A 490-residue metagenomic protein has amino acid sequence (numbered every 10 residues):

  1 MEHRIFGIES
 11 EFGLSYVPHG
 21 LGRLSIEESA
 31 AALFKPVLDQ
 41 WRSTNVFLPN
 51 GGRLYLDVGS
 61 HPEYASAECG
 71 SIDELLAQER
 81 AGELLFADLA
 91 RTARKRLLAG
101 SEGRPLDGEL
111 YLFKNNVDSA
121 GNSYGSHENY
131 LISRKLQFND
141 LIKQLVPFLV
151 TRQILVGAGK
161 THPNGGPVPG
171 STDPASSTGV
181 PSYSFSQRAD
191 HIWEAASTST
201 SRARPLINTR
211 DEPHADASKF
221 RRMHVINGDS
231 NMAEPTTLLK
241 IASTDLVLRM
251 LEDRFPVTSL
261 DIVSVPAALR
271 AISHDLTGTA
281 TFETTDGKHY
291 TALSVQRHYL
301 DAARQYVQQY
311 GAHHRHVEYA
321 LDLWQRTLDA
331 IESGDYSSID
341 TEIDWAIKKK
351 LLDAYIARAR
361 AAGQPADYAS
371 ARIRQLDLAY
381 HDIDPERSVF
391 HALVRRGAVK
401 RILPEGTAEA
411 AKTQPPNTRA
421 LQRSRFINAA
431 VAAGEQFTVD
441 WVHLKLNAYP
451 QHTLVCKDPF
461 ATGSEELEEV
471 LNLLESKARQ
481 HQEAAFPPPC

Functional and structural regions predicted by a protein language model:
M1-F113, N122, K143-G157, A195-N208 (+1 more regions): Terminal catalytic/cofactor-binding subdomain
P105-A195: Internal, well-ordered domain-core segments that constitute the primary functional module of diverse proteins
